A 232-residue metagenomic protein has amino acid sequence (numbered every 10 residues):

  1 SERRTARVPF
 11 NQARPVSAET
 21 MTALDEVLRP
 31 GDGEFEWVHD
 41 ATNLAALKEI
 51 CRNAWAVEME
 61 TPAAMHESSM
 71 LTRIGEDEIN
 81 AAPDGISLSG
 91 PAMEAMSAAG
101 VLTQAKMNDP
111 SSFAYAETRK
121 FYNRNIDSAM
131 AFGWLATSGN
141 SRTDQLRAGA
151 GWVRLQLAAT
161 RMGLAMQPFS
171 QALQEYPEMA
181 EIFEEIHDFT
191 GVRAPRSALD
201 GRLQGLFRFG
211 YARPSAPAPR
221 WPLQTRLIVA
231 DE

Functional and structural regions predicted by a protein language model:
S1-E232: Acidic, surface-exposed loops and disordered segments
